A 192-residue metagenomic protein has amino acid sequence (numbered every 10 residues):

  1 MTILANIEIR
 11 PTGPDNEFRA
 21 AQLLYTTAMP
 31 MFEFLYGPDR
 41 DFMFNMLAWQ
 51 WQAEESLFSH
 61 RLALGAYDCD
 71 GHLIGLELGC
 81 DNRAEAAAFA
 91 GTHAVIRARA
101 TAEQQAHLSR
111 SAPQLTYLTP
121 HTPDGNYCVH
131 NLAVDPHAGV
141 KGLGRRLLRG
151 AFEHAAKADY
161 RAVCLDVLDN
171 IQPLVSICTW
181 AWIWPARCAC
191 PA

Functional and structural regions predicted by a protein language model:
E8-Q22, M31-F34, N82: A short beta-loop-alpha structural element at the N-terminal edge of CoA-dependent acyl/N-acetyltransferase catalytic
A28-W51, T92, I96-T101: Conserved GNAT-fold acetyl-CoA-binding loop/helix
R40-A63, D68-C69, T116-L118: Active-site rim helix/loop that mediates acceptor-substrate recognition in acyltransferases
G65, H72-D81, C128, A133: Conserved beta-strand in the GNAT
R83-N126: Conserved acyl-donor/pantetheine-binding loop and adjacent beta-alpha core of acyl/acetyltransferases and related
G125-Y127, A155-L168: Conserved GNAT acetyl-CoA-binding A-motif
V140-E153, C178-T179: Conserved acetyl-CoA-binding loop-helix of GNAT-fold acetyltransferases
C164-D166, C178, I183-A192: Conserved catalytic-core motifs of GNAT/GCN5-like acyltransferases
